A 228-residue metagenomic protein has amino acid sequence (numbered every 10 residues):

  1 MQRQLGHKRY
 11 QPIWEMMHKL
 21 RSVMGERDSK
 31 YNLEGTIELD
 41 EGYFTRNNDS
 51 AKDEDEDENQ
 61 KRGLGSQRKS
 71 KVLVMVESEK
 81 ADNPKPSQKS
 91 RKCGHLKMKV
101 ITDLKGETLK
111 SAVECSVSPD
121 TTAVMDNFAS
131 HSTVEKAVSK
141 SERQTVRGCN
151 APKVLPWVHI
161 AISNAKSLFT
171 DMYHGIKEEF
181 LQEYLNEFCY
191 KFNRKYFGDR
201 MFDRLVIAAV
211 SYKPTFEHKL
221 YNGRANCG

Functional and structural regions predicted by a protein language model:
M1-G228: Residue-level recognition of single "structural anchor" positions that define or cap local secondary structure
